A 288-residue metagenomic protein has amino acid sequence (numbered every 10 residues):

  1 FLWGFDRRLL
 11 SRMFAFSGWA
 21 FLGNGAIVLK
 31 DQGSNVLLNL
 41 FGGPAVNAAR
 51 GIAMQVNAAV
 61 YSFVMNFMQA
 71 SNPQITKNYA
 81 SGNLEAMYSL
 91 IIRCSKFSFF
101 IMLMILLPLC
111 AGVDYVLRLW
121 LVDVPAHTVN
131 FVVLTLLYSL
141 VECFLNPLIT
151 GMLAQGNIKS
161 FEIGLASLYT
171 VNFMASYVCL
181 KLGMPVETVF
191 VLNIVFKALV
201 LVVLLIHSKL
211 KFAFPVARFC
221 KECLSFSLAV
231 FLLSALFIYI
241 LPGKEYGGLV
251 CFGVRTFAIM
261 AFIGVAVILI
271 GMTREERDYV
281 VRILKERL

Functional and structural regions predicted by a protein language model:
F1-D31, Q74, Y79-S89, L210-L224 (+1 more regions): Interhelical loop/hinge segments that connect adjacent transmembrane helices in multipass membrane
R8, M54, L90-C110, L119 (+5 more regions): Short alpha-helical transmembrane segments in multi-pass integral membrane proteins
L9-F16, L37-A58, A86-S89, A126-V132: Interfacial/gating helices of multi-pass transporter permease domains
G23, I27, D31-G33, N39 (+6 more regions): Transmembrane helix-bundle signature of multi-pass secondary active exporters and lipid flippases
A45, G156-K159, A166-V202, L210 (+2 more regions): Membrane-interface helix-loop junctions in multi-pass transport and translocation proteins
A53, N57-S95, I149-A154: Helix-loop junctions and terminal segments of transmembrane helices in multi-pass membrane transport/translocation
V64, Y88-C143, T170-K181, F231-A235 (+1 more regions): Alpha-helical transmembrane segments of multi-pass membrane transport and lipid-handling proteins
F214-V216, I238-L288: Membrane-proximal transmembrane or re-entrant/amphipathic helices at the cytosolic face
